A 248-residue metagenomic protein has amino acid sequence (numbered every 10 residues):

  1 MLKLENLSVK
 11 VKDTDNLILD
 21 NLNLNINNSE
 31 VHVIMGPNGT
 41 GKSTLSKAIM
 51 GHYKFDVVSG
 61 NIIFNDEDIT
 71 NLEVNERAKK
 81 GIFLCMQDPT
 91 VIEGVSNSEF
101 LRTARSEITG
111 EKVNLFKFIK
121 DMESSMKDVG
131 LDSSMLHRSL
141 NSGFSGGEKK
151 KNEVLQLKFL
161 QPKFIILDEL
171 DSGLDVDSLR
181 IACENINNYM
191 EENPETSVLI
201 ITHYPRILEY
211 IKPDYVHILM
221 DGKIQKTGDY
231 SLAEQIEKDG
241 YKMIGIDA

Functional and structural regions predicted by a protein language model:
M1-L4, S8-N21, N25-N28, V33 (+2 more regions): A short, flexible loop at the N-terminus of ABC-type nucleotide-binding domains that lies
M35-P37: The feature captures the beta-strand-to-loop junction immediately N-terminal to the Walker
N61-R77, N141: ABC ATPase NBD Q-loop/coupling interface
L84, D88, G94-T109, F118-D121: Q-loop/switch helix immediately C-terminal to the Walker
L157-K158: ABC ATPase C-loop
I166-L170, D177: Walker B catalytic motif
L179-P194: Helical segment within the ABC ATPase nucleotide-binding domain
L219, K223-I246: Conserved beta-strand-loop-alpha-helix hinge in the C-terminal portion of ABC ATPase nucleotide-binding domains
